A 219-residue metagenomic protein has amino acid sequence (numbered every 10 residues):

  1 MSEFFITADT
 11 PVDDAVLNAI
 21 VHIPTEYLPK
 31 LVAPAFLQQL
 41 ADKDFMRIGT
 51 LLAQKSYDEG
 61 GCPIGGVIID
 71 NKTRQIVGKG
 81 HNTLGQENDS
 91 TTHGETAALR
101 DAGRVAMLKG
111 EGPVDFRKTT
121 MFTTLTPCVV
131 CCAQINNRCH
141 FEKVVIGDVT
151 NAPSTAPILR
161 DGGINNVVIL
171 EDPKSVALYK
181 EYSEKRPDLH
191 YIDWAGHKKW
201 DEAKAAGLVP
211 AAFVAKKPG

Functional and structural regions predicted by a protein language model:
M1-K55, A133-G219: Zinc-dependent deaminase
A41, C62-G65: Short loop/turn microsegments at loop-to-beta-strand junctions
G49, G65, A98: Conserved hydrophobic/aromatic pocket- or pore-lining residues that grip, position, or stack substrates in active sites
S56, T73-G80: A short, flexible N-terminal coil/short beta segment enriched in small residues
Y57-G61: Short loop/turn motifs at secondary-structure junctions and domain boundaries
P63, K109-G112, L189: Short, polar/charged, Gly/Pro-enriched helix-capping and turn/loop motifs at alpha-helix termini and inter-helix linkers
I64-R74: Short beta-strand scaffold segments in enzyme catalytic cores
G78-E181: Zn2+-dependent cytidine deaminase-like catalytic core
